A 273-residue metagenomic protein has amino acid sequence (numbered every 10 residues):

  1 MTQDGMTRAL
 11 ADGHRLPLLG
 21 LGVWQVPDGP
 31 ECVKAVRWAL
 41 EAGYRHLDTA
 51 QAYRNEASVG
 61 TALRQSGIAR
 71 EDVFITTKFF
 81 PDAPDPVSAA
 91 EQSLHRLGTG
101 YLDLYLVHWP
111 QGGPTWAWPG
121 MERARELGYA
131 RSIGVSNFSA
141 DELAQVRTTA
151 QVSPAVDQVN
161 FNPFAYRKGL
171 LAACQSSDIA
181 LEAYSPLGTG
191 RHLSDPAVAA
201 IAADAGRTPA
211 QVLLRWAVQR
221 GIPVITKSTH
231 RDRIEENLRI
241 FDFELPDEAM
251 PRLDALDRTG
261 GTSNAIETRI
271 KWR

Functional and structural regions predicted by a protein language model:
M1-V73, I270-R273: N-terminal binding-site loop/beta-alpha segment at the start of enzyme catalytic domains that lines or forms
D4, W109-R273: Beta/alpha (TIM)-barrel catalytic core signal, keyed to glycine-rich beta->alpha loops juxtaposed to Asp/Glu that bind
P27-L40, A83-G98, W116, D141-A144 (+1 more regions): Short, acidic/polar
P27-P30, D48-S58, F80-P86, P110-T115 (+2 more regions): Acidic-and-aromatic substrate-binding clefts and catalytic sites of carbohydrate-active enzymes
Y44, T99-L102, A130, P154: A structural motif
A57-R64, A90-L94, M121, L143: Short, well-ordered amphipathic alpha-helices
R70-P84, D103-P110, N137-A140, F161: A short, structured active-site edge motif that brings together acidic residues
P86-V107, R123-L127, T149, I179: CE4/NodB-like, metal-dependent polysaccharide N-deacetylase domain that modifies extracellular/periplasmic N-acetylated
